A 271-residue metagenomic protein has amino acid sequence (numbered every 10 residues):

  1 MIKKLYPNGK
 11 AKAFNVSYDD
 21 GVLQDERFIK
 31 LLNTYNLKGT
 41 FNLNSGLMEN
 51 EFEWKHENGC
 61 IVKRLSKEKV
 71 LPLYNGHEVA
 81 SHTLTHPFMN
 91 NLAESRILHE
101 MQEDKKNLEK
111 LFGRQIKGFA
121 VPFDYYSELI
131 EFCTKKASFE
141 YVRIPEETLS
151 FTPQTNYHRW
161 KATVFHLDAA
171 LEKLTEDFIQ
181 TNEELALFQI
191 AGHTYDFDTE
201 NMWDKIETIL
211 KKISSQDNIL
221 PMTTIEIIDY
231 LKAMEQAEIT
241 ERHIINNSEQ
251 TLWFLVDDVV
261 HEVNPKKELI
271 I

Functional and structural regions predicted by a protein language model:
M1-Q24: Boundary/entry segment of secreted carbohydrate-active catalytic domains
I2-Y6, T34-N36, E109, Y141-S150 (+1 more regions): C-terminal domain-boundary segment and adjacent tail
N15-V16, E78, I219: Hydrophobic "anchor" residues on beta-strands that sit immediately upstream of conserved functional sites
R27-L31, L129-C133, K205-I209: A short acidic, amphipathic alpha-helical/loop segment
N33-I130, K135-E140, E146-W160, V164 (+1 more regions): Metal-dependent polysaccharide deacetylase catalytic core of the NodB/CE4 family, i.e., the active-site-bearing domain
V62-S66, M101, L171-T175, W203-I209: Well-ordered, non-membrane alpha-helical segments in soluble/globular domains
K135-P145, H166-L185, E207-I213: Catalytic-core region of carbohydrate-active enzymes that cleave or remodel glycosidic bonds
K161-E172, T240-I245: A polyampholytic, Gly/Pro-enriched intrinsically disordered region
